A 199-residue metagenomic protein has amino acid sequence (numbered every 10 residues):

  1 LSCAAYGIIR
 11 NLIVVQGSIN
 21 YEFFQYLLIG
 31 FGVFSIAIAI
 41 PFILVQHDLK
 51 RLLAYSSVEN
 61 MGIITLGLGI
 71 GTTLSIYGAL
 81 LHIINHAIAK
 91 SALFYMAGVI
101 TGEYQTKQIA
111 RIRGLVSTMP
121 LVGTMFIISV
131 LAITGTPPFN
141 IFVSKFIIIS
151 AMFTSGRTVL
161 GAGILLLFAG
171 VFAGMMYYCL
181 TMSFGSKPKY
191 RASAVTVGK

Functional and structural regions predicted by a protein language model:
L1-S186, A194: Hydrophobic transmembrane alpha-helices and their helix-loop junctions in integral membrane proteins
V197-K199: Glycine- and aromatic-enriched alpha-helical transmembrane segments of multi-pass membrane proteins
